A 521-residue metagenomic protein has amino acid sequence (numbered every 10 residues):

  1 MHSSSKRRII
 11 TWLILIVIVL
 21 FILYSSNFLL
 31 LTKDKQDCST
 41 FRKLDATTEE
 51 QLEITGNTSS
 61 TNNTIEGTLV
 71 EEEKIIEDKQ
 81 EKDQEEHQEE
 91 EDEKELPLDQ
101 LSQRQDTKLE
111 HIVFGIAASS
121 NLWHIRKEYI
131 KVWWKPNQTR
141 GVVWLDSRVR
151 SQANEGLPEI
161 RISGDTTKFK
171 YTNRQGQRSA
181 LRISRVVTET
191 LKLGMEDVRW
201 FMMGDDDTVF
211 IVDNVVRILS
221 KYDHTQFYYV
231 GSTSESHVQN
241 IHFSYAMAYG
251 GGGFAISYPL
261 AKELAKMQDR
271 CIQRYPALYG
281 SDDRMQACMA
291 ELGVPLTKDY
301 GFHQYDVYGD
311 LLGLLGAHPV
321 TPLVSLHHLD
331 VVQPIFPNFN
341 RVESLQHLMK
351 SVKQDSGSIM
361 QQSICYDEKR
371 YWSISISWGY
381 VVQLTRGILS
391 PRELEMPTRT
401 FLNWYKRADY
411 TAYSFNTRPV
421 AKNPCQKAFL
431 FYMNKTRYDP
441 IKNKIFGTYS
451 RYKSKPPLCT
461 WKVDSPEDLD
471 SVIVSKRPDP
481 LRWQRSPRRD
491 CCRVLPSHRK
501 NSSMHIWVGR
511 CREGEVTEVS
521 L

Functional and structural regions predicted by a protein language model:
M1-V70, F431: N-terminal signal-anchor transmembrane helix specifying type II single-pass membrane topology of secretory-pathway
T55, S59-E110, F114, N338-Q354 (+1 more regions): Extracellular/luminal ectodomains of metazoan preproproteins built from arrays of small disulfide-bonded modules
S102, T107-L109, Y129-R140: Short, acidic, metal-binding catalytic loop of nucleotide-sugar glycosyltransferases
E110-I116, I130, G141-V142, Y171 (+1 more regions): Hydrophobic targeting segments
L145-R199, D213, T233: Active-site-proximal specificity loops/subdomain of glycosyltransferases
M203, T208-M349, S358: Conserved catalytic core of nucleotide-sugar-dependent glycosyltransferases
V331-I388: Charged, amphipathic alpha-helical linkers/stalks
S373-L521: Extended non-globular C-terminal regions
